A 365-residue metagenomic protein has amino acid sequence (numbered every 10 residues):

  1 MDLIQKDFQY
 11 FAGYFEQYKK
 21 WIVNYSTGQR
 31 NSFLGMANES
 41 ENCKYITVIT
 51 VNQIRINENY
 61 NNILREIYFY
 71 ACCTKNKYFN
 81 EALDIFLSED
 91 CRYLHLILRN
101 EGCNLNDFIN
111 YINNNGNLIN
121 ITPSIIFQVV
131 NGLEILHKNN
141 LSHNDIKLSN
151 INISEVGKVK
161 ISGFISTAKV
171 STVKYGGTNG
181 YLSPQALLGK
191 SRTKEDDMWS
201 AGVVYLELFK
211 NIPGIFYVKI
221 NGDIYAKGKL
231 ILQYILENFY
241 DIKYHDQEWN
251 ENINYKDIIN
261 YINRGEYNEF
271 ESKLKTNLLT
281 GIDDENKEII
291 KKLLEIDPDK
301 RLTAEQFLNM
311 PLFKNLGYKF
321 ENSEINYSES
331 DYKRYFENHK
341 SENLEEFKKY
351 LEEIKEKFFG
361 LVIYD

Functional and structural regions predicted by a protein language model:
E81-L94: Short beta-strand micro-motifs within the conserved protein kinase catalytic domain, predominantly in the N-lobe
C91-N104: Conserved short submotifs of the Hanks-type protein kinase catalytic core that shape the nucleotide-binding pocket
I125-I126: Activation segment signature within eukaryotic-like protein kinase domains
H137-I153: Catalytic-loop of the protein kinase fold
T172-A186: Conserved activation segment of eukaryotic-like protein kinases, specifically the C-terminal portion of the activation
D197: Conserved catalytic-loop aspartate of Hanks-type protein kinases
F216-E295: C-terminal lobe of the eukaryotic/viral protein kinase catalytic domain
E295-K300, A304-F320: Terminal C-lobe "cap" of eukaryotic-type protein kinase domains
